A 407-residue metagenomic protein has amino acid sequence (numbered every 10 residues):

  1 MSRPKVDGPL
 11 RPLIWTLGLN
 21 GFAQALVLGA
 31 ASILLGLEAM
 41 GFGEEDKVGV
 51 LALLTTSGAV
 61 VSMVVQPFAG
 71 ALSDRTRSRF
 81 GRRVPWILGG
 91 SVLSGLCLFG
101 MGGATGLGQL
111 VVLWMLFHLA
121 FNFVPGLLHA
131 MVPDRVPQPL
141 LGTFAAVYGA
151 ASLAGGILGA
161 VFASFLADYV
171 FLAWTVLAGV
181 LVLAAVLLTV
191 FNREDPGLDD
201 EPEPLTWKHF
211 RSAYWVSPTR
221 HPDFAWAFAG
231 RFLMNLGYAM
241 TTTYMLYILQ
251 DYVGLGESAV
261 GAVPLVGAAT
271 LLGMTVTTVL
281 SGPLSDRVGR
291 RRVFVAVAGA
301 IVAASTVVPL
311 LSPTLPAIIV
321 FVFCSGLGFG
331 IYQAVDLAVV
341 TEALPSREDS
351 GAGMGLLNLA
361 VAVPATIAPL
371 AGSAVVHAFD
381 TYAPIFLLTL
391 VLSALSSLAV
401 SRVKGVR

Functional and structural regions predicted by a protein language model:
M1-R11, D195-A229: Juxtamembrane intracellular "pre-TM" segments in multi-pass secondary transporters
S2-A59, D223-G230, M234-G256: Helix-loop boundary and gating motifs at the non-cytosolic
L35, F123-V136, Y332-P345: Intracellular juxtamembrane helix-capping segments at the cytosolic ends of symmetry-related transmembrane helices
D46-G49, Q138-V147, V260, R347-L357: Loop-to-transmembrane helix entry/capping segments in MFS-fold secondary transporters and related SLC/MFSD carriers
S62-M63, G142-S164, N358-A368: Glycine-rich segments within core transmembrane alpha-helices of 12-TM secondary carriers
V65-F80, T277-R290: Helix-to-loop junctions at the C-terminal end of transmembrane segments in multipass secondary transporters
R82, F165-G179, S373-S393: A membrane-interface helix-boundary motif in multi-pass transporters
R83-F99, V293-V308: Structural signature of the two symmetry-related core transmembrane helices
